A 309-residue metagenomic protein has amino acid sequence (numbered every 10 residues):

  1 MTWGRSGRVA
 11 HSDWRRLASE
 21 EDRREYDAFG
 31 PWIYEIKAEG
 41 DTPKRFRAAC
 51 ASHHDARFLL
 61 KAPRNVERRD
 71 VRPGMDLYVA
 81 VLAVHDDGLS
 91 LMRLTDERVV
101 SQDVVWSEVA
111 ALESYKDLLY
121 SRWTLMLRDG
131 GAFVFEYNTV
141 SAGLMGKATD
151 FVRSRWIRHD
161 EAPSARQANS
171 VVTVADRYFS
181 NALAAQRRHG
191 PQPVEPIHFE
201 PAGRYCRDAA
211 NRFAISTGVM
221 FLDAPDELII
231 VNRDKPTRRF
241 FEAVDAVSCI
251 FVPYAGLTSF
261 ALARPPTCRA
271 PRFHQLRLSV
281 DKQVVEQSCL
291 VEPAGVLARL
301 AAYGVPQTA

Functional and structural regions predicted by a protein language model:
M1-V79, D86, D117-D226, V231-A309: Intrinsic disorder/low-complexity detector
K61-R69, H85-S107: Short N-terminal edge-element motif at the start of the domain
